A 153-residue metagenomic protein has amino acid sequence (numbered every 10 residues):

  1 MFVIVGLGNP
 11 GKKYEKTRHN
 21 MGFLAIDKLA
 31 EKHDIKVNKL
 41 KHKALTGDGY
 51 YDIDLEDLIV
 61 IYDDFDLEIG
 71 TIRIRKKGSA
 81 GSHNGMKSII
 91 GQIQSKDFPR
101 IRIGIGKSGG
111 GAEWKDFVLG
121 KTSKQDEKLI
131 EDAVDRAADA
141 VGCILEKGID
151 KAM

Functional and structural regions predicted by a protein language model:
F2-K77, M86-I101, G109-E113, G120 (+1 more regions): Nucleotide and nucleotide-moiety/phosphate-recognizing core
A80: Conserved TIR/SEFIR loop-to-helix hotspot centered on a Trp-containing motif with a nearby acidic residue
H83: Glycine-rich phosphate-binding loop at the start of an alpha helix
I105: Gly/charged, well-structured mid-domain segments that form the phosphate/adenylate-handling core of ATP-dependent
